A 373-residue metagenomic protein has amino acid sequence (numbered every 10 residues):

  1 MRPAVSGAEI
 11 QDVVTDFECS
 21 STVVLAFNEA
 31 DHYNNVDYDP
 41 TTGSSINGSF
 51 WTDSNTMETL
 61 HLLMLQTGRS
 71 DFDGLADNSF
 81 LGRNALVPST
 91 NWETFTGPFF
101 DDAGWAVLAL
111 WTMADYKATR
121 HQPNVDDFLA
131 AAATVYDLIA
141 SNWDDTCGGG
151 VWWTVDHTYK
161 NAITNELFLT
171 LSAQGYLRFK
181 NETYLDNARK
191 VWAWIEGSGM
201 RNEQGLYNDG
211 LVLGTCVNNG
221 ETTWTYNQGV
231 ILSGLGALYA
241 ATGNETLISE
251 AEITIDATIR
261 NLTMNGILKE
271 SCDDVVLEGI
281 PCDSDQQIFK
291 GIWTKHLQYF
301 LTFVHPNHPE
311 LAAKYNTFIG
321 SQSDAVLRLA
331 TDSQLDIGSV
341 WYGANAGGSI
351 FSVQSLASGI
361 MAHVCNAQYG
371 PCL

Functional and structural regions predicted by a protein language model:
V5-D101, M113, K160, T246 (+1 more regions): CBM-like carbohydrate-recognition segments
F17-T42, F72-G82, F128, V135-L138 (+4 more regions): Extended glycan-interaction surfaces of carbohydrate-active proteins
L63, M113-Y116, V135, G175-R178 (+4 more regions): TPR/TPR-like alpha-solenoid repeats
D71, L75, N124-D127, A131 (+4 more regions): Alpha-helical positions within canonical tetratricopeptide repeat
G74-A173: Extended ligand-binding groove/face enriched in aromatic
I163-F179, T183-L238, A251, I255-T258: Active-site cradle of extracellular carbohydrate-active enzymes
